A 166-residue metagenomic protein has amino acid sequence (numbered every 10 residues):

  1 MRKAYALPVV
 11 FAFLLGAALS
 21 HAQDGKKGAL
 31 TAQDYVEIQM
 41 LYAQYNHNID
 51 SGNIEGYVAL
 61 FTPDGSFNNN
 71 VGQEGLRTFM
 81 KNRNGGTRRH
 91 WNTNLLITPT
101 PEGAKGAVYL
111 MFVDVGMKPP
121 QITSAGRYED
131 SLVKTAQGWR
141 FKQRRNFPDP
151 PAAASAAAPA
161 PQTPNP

Functional and structural regions predicted by a protein language model:
M1-V9: Bacterial N-terminal signal peptides that target proteins for export
P8-A17: Bacterial N-terminal signal peptides
S20-P63, E74-G75: Short, low-complexity N-terminal intrinsically disordered segments enriched in polar/charged residues
I49, F61, L110-F112, R145-P148: Short beta-strand segments enriched in hydrophobic/aromatic residues within well-folded beta-rich domains
I54-F112: A solvent-exposed, acidic/Ser-Thr-rich amphipathic alpha-helical stretch
G85-T87, V113-I122, P151-A152: Short, cysteine-centered beta-strand-loop-beta hairpins and adjacent loop/turn segments enriched in charged/polar
H90-N92, T123-E129: Short, surface-exposed coil-to-beta transition loops
K105, R127-A158: Short beta-strand edge/turn micro-motifs at domain boundaries
